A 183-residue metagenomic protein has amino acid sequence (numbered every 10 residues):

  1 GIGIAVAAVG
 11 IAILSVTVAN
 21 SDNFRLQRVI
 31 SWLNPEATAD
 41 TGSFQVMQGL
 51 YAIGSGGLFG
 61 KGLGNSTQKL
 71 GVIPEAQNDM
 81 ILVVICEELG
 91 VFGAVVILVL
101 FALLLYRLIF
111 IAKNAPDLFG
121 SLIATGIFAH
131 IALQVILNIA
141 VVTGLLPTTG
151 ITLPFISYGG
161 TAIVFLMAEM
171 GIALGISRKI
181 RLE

Functional and structural regions predicted by a protein language model:
G1, A102-A112, L174-I180: Structural signal for the C-terminal ends of transmembrane alpha-helices and the immediately following loop
I2-V95, P116-G120: Hydrophobic, glycine- and aromatic-enriched re-entrant/interface helices and adjoining loop segments
V6, G10, F92, V96-Y106 (+5 more regions): Lipid-exposed faces of alpha-helical membrane segments in multi-pass integral membrane proteins
I11-L14, A19, L98, H130 (+2 more regions): Hydrophobic alpha-helical segments of integral membrane proteins
G49, C86, F119, L133 (+2 more regions): Hydrophobic alpha-helical transmembrane segments of integral membrane proteins, especially multi-pass transporters
V72, V84-E87, I127-I131, G159-A162: Transmembrane helix-bundle signature of multi-pass membrane transporters/permeases
F110-G150, I156: Loop-to-helix entry and N-terminal half of a specific, functionally important transmembrane alpha helix in multi-pass
L137-E183: A juxtamembrane structural motif centered on a specific transmembrane helix
